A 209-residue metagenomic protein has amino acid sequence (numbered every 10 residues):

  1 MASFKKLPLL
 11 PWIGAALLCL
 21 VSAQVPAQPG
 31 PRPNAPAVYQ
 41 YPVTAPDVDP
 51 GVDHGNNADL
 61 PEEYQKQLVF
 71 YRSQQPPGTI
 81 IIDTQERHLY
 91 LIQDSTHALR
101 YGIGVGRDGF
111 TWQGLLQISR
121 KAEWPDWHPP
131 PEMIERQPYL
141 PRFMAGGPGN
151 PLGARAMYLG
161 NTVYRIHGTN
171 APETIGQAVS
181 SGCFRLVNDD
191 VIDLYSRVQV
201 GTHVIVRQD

Functional and structural regions predicted by a protein language model:
A2-D209: N-terminal pre-domains immediately preceding structured catalytic cores
